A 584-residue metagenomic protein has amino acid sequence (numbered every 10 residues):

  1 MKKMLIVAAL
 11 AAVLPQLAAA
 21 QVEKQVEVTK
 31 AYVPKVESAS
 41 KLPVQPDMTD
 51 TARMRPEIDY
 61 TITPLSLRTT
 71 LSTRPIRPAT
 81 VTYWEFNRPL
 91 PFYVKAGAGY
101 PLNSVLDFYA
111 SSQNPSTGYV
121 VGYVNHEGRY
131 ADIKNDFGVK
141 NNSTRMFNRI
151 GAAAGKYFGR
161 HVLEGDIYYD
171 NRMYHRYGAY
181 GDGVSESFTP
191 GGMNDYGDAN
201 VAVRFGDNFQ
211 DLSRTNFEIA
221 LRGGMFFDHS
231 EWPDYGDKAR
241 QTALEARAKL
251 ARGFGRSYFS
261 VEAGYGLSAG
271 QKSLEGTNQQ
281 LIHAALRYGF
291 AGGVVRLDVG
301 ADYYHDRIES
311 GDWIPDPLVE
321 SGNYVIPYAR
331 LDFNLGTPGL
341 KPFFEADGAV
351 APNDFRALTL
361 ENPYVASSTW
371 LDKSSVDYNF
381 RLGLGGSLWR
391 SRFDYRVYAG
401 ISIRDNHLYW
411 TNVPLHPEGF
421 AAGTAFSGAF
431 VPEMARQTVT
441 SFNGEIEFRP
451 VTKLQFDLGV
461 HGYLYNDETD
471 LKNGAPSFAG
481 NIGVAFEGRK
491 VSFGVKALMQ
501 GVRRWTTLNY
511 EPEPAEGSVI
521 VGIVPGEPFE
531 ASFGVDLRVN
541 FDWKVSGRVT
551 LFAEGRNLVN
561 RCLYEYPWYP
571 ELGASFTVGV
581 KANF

Functional and structural regions predicted by a protein language model:
T63-P64, F343, L572-F584: Outer-membrane beta-barrel "beta-signal"
P75-R77, E85-V94, A98-F137, N142-I150 (+1 more regions): Outer-membrane beta-barrel translocator/receptor signature
R88-L90, L102-S104, T144-I150, M193-V201 (+9 more regions): Residues that define the transmembrane beta-barrel architecture of outer-membrane proteins
A98-Y100, H126-Y130, F158-R160, Y169-H175 (+16 more regions): Transmembrane beta-strands of outer-membrane beta-barrel pores
F108-S112, A152-K156, V201-D207, A246-R252 (+12 more regions): Residues on the lipid-exposed face of transmembrane beta-strands in outer-membrane beta-barrel proteins
T117-V120, R160-E164, Q210-F217, F254-V261 (+7 more regions): Repeated loop/turn-to-beta-strand initiation elements of outer-membrane beta-barrel proteins
R129-D132, D136-R149, E164-T215, R222-A243 (+1 more regions): Flexible loop and strand-edge segments within Gram-negative outer membrane beta-barrel domains
D354-K373, R404-Q437, Y463-N481, Q500-D542 (+1 more regions): Outer-membrane beta-barrel domain signature, especially the mid-to-C-terminal portions of large Gram-negative OMP
